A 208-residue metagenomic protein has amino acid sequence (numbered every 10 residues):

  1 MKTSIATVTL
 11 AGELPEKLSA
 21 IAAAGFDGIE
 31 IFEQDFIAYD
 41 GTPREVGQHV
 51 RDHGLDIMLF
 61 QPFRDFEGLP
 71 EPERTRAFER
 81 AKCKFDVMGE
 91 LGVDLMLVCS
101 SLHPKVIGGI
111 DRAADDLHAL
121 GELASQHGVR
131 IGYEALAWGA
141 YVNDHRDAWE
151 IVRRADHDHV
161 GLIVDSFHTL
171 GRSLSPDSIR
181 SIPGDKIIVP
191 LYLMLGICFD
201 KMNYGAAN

Functional and structural regions predicted by a protein language model:
M1-D94, H118, S125, H157 (+4 more regions): N-terminal pre-domain/capping segments
T9, L102, S166: Residue-level signal for short, function-critical loop segments
P15, D40-P43, I110, V142-R146 (+1 more regions): Conserved strand-to-helix beginnings and helix N-cap segments that scaffold or border functional pockets
G28-I29, F60, A119-N208: Acidic/histidine-rich catalytic cores of soluble enzymes
F36-A38, F66-G68, H103-V106, A137-Y141 (+1 more regions): Short, small-residue-enriched loops and turns at beta-alpha junctions that line or gate enzyme active sites
P62-E79, S100-D111, K201-A207: Surface-exposed, active-site-proximal loop segments in enzymatic domains
M88-G108, H127-A137: Active-site groove signature of glycoside hydrolases
